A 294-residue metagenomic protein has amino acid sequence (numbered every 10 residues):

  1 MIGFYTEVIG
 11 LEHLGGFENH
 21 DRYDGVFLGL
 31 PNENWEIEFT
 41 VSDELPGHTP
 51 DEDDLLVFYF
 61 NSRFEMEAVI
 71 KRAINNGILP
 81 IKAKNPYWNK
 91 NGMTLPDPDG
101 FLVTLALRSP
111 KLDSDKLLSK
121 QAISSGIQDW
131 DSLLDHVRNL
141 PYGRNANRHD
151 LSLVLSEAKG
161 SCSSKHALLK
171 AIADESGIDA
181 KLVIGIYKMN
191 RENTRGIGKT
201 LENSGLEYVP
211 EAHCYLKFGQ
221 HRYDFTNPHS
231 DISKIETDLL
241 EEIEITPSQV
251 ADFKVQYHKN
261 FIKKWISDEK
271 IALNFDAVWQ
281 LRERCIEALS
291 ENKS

Functional and structural regions predicted by a protein language model:
M1-E36: Core segments of cupin and vicinal oxygen chelate
M1-I2, D53-F58, A106-P110: N-terminal beta-strand motif that seeds the catalytic metal site of vicinal oxygen chelate
E7-E12, N76-P80, N193-L201: Short Pro/Gly-enriched beta-strand edge/turn motifs at strand-loop
G16, I70-P110: Vicinal oxygen chelate
V26-P31, L45-I74, N91-P96, F101: Vicinal oxygen chelate
K111-G160: Secondary-structure boundary elements
K120-S125, Y142, V183, Y187-S294: His-Asp-centered catalytic microenvironments across diverse enzyme cores, prominently the transglutaminase-like
A158-G185, L216: Cysteine-centered nucleophilic/redox motifs
